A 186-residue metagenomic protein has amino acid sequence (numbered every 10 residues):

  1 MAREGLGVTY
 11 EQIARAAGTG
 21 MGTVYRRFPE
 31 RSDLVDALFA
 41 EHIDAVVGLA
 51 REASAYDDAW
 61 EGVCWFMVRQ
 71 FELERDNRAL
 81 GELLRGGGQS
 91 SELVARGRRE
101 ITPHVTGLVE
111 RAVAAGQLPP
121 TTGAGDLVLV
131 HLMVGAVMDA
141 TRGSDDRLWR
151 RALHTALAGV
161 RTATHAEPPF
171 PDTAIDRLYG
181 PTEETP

Functional and structural regions predicted by a protein language model:
A2, L6-G7, R15, R27-G48 (+3 more regions): An amphipathic alpha-helix adjacent to DNA-recognition modules
E11, G22: Residues within helix-turn-helix
Q12, E61-R69, D126-V130, R151 (+1 more regions): Amphipathic alpha-helical interaction segments
A37, G48-D76, Q89-L93: Hydrophobic alpha-helical connector segments
E82-S91, T173: Short linear capping/connector segments at secondary-structure termini
S90-G135, D139-A140, R147-R151: Amphipathic alpha-helical packing segments from all-alpha helical-bundle domains
P103-A114, A140-P186: C-terminal peripheral helix-coil segments that are non-catalytic and often amphipathic
